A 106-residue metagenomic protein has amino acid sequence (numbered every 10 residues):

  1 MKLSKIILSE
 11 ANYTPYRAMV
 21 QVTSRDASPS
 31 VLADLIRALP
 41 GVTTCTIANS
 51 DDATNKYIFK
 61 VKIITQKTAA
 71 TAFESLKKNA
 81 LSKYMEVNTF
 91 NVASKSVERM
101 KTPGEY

Functional and structural regions predicted by a protein language model:
L3-A11, K95, T102-P103: Proteolytic processing junctions in secreted/extracellular precursors, especially proprotein convertase/trypsin-like
A11-T14, A48-N55: Short, ordered beta-strand-loop transition motifs
N12-S24: Short glycine-/aliphatic-rich beta-strand segments at the starts of folded cytosolic domains
R25-D26, K62-A70: Helix N-cap motif at beta-to-alpha junctions
P29-D51: Short, flexible N-terminal segments of the mature chain
V31-L39, T71-L81: Short amphipathic alpha-helices in soluble, non-transmembrane regions that often serve as interface/regulatory elements
T44-A48, K78-K101: Conserved short beta-strand edge segments in small beta-sheet-based binding/regulatory domains
Y57, V61-K62, Q66, S96-Y106: Short, low-order "capping/linker" segments at domain edges
